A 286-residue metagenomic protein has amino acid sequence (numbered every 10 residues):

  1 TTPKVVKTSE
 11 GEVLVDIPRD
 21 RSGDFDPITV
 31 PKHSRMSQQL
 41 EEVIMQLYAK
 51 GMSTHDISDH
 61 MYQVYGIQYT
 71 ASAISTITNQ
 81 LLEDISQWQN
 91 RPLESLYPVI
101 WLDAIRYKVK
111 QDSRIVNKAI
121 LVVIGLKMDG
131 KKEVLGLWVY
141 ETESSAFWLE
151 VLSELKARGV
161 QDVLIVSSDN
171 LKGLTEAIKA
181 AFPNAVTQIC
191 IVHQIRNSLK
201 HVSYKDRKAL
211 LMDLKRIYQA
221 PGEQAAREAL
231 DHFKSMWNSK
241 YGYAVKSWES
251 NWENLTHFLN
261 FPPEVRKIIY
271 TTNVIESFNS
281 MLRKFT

Functional and structural regions predicted by a protein language model:
T1, E12, D16-R21, I28-S34 (+7 more regions): RNase H-like nuclease fold core
T2-T8: Short acidic-hydrophobic surface loop/beta-edge motif
R35-L40, A209: Alpha-helix N-cap/N′ positions at the starts of helices
Q39-G51: Short, amphipathic alpha-helical "recognition" segments used to contact nucleic acids or chromatin
H55-G66: DNA-recognition alpha helix
L96, K205-G222: A polyampholytic, Gly/Pro-enriched intrinsically disordered region
I165-L171, A177-D213: Conserved beta-strand -> loop -> alpha-helix junction used to position metal-binding or nucleic-acid-contacting
Q219-T286: Acidic/histidine-rich catalytic cores and adjacent linkers of DNA breakage/strand-transfer/modification proteins
